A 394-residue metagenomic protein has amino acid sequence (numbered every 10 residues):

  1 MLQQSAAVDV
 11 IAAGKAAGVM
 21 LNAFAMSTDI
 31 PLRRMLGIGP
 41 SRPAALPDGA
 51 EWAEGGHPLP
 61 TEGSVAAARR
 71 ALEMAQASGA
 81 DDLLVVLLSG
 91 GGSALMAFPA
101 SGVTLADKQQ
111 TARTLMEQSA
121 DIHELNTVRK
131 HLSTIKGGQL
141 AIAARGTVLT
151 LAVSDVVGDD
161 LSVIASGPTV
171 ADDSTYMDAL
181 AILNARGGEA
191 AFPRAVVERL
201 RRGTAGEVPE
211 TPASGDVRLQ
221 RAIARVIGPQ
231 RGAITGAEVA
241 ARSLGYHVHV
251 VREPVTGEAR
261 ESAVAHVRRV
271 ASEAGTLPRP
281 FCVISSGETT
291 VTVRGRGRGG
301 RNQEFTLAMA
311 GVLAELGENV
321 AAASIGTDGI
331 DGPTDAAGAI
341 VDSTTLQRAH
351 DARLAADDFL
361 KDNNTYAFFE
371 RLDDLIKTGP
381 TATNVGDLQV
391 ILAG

Functional and structural regions predicted by a protein language model:
M1-I11, V19-A23, S27: An N-terminal, well-structured beta->alpha segment
A23-P31, A50-W52, Q76, P99-Q110 (+5 more regions): A glycine- and small-aliphatic-rich helix-loop capping segment at beta-alpha/alpha-beta transitions that lines
I38-A80, H123-E124, V128-R129: Glycine-rich oxoanion-binding loops at beta->alpha junctions
V103-A120, D172-G187, G295-A322: Gly/Ser/Thr-rich active-site loops/lids in small-molecule metabolic enzymes that frequently grip phosphoryl groups
I122-G188, L200-R201: A glycine/threonine-rich phosphate-anchoring loop and its flanking beta-alpha core in nucleotide/phosphate-binding
A144, L149, A171-A265, R269-S272: Accessory alpha-helical/coil subdomains and C-terminal extensions that flank or cap enzyme catalytic cores
R231-T235, V239-S324: Active-site segments that bind and position negatively charged phosphate/pyrophosphate groups
T306-G394: Internal helix-turn-beta structural module
